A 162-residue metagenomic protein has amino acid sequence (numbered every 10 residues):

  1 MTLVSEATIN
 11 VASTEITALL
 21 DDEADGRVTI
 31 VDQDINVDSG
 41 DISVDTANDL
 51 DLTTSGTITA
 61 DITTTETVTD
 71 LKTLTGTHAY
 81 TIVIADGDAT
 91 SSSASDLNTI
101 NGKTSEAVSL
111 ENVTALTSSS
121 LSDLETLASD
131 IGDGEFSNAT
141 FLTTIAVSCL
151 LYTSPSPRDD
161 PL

Functional and structural regions predicted by a protein language model:
M1-S154: General marker for long, soluble alpha-helical cores
Y152-L162: Single conserved hydrophobic/aromatic residue that forms the stacking wall/gate of nucleotide- or nucleobase-binding
